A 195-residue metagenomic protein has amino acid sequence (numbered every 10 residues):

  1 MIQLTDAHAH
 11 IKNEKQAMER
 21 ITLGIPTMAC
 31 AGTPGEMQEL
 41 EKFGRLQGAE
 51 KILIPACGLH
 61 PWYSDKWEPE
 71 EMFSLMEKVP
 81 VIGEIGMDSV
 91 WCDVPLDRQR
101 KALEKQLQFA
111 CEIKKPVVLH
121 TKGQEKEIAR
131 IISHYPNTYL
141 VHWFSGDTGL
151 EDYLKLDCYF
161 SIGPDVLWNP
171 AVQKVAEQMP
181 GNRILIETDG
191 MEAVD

Functional and structural regions predicted by a protein language model:
M1-D195: Mid-domain alpha/beta scaffold segments of enzyme catalytic cores
